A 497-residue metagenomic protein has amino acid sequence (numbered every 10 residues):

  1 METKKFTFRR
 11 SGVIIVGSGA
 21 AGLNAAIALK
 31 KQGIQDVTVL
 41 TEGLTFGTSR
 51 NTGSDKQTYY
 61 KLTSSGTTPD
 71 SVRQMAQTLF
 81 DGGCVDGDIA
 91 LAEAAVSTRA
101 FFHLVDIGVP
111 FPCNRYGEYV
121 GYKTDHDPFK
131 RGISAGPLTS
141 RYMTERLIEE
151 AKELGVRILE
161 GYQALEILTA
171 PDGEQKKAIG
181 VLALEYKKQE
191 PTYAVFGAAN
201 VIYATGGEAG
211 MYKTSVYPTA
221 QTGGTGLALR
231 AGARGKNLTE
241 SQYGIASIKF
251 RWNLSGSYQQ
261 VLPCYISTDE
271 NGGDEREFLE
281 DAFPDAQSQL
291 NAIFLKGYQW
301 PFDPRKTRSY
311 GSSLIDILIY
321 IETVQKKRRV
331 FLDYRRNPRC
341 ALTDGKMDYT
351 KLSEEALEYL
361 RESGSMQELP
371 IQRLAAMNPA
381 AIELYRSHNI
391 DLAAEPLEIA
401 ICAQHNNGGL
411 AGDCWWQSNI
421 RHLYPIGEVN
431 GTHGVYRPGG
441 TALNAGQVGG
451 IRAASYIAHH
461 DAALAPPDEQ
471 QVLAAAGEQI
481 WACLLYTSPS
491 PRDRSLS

Functional and structural regions predicted by a protein language model:
R9-S11, P191-A199: Core beta-strand elements of the Rossmann-like FAD/NAD(P) dinucleotide-binding domain in flavoenzyme oxidoreductases
V13-D36: N-terminal Rossmann-like FAD-binding beta1-loop-alpha1 element of flavoenzymes
I34-R50: Glycine-rich FAD pyrophosphate-binding loop
T58-A92: Glycine-rich active-site loop/strand segments that organize a redox cofactor
A100-T192, A204, I248-R251, S255-S257 (+4 more regions): Conserved redox-cofactor binding core of oxidoreductases
N200-N253, G440-Y456: Glycine-rich loop(s) and the adjacent beta-strand/alpha-helix scaffold that form part
R234-E383, Y456: An anion/pyrophosphate-binding glycine-rich loop and adjacent beta-alpha core in soluble alpha-beta enzymes
Y486-D493: Conserved small/polar residues in nucleotide/adenosyl-binding loops
